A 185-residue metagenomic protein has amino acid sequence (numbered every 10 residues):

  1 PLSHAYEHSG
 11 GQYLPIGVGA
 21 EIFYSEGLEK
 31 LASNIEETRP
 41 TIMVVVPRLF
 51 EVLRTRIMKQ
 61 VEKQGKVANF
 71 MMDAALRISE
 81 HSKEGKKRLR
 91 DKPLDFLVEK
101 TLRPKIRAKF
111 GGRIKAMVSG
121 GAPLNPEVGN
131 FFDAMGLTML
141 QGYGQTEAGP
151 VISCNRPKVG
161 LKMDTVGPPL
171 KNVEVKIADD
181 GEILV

Functional and structural regions predicted by a protein language model:
P1-H4, G121-P123: Conserved AMP-binding
L2-K100: Conserved AMP-binding/adenylation subdomain of ANL enzymes
M43, V98-V185: Conserved AMP-binding/adenylate-forming
